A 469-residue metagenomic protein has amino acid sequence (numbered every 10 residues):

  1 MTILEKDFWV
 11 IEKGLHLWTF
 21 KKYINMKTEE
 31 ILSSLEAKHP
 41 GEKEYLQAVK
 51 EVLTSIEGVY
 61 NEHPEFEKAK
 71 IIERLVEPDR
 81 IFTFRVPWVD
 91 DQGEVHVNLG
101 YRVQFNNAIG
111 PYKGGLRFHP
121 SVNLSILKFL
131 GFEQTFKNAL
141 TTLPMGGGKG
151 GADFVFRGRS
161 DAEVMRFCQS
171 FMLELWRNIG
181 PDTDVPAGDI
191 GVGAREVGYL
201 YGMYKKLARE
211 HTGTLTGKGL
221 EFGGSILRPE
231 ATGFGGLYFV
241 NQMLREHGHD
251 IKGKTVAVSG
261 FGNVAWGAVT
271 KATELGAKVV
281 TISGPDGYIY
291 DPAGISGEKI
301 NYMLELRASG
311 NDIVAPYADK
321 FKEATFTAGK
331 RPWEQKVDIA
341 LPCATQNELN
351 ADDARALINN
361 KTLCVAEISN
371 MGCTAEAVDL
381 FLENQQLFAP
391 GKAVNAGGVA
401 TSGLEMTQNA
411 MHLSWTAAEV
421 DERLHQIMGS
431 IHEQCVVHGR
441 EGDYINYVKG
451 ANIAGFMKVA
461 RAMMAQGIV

Functional and structural regions predicted by a protein language model:
K27-A48, M243, I358-V469: Adenosine-phosphate binding glycine-rich loop
E65-E94: Structured beta-strand/loop patches that form or line metal/cofactor-binding pockets in enzymes
H119, N138-K252: Glycine/serine-rich phosphate-binding loop and adjoining beta1-alpha1 elements at the start of nucleotide-handling
F129, T183-A187, E210-L215, T281-G284 (+5 more regions): General beta-strand structural signal in soluble alpha/beta enzymes
T216-G219, G224-E334: Glycine-rich phosphate/diphosphate-binding loop of Rossmann-like nucleotide-binding domains
G287-F388, A393: Rossmann-like adenosine-cofactor binding region
